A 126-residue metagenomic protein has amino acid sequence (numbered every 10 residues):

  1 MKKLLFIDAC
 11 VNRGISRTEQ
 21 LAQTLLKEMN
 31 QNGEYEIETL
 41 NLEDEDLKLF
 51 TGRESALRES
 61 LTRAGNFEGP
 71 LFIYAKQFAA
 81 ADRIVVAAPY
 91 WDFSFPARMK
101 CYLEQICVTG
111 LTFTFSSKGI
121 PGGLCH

Functional and structural regions predicted by a protein language model:
M1-A97, E104-V108: N-terminal beta1-alpha1-beta2 submodule of the flavodoxin-like/Rossmannoid cofactor-binding fold
L111: Phosphate-binding beta-alpha-beta segment of Rossmann-like dinucleotide-binding domains, i.e., the NAD(P)
T114-H126: Short, glycine-/small-residue-rich phosphate/pyrophosphate-handling segment
